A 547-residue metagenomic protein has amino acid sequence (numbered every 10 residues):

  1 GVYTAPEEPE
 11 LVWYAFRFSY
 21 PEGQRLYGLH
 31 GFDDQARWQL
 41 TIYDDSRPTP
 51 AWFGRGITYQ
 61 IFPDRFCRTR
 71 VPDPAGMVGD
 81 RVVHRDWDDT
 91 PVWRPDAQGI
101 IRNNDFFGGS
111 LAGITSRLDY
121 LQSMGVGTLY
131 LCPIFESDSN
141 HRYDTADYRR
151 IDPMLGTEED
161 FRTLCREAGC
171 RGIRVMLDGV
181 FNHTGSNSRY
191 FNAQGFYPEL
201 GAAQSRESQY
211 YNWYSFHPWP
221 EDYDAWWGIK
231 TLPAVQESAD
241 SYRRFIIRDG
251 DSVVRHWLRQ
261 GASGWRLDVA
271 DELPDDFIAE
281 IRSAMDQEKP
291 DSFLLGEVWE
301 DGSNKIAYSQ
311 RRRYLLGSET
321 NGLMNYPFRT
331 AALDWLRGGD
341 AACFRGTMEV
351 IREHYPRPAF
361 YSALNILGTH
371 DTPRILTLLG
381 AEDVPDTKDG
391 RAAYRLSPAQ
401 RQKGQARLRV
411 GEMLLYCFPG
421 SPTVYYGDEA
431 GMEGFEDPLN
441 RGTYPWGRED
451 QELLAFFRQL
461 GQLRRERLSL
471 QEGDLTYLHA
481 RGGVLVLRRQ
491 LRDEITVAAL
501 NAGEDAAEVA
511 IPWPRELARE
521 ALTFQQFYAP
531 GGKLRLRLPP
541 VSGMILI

Functional and structural regions predicted by a protein language model:
G1-Q60, F66-W87, W93-R94, F106: The feature marks proteins involved in alpha-glucan
V12-Y14, A506-Q526: Beta-strand-rich binding/interaction modules
I61, L121, L131, Y148 (+9 more regions): Conserved, mostly hydrophobic/aromatic
P63-G127, I134-Q260, I281-E288: Substrate-binding/active-site clefts of carbohydrate-active enzymes
D64, Y308-S309, Y361-L396, E412-D450: Aromatic/acidic polysaccharide-binding cleft in carbohydrate-active enzymes
C165-R174, N182-H183, S188-E199, S252-V253 (+6 more regions): Active-site-proximal helices and loops of the catalytic beta/alpha 8
L478-P514: Carbohydrate-binding surface patches
G531-I547: C-terminal beta-strand-rich structural cap/linker in extracellular carbohydrate-active enzymes
